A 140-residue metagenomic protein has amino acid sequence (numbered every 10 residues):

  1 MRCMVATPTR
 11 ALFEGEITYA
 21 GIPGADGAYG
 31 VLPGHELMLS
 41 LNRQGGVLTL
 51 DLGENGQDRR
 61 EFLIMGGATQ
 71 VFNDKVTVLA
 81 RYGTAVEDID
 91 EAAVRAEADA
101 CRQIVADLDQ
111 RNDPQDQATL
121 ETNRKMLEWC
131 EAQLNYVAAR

Functional and structural regions predicted by a protein language model:
M4-R95, A100-R102: Compact, glycine-rich, soluble single-domain proteins
V86-R140: Acidic/glycine-rich phosphate/pyrophosphate-binding loops and surrounding catalytic core that coordinate Mg2+
